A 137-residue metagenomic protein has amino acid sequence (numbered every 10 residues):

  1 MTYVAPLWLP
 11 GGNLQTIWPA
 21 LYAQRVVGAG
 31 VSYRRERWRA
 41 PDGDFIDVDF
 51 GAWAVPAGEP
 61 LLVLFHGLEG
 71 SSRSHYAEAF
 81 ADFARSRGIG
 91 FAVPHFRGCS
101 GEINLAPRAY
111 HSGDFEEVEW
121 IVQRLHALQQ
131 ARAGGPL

Functional and structural regions predicted by a protein language model:
M1-V26: N-terminal presequences and immediately downstream first alpha-helices
W18-A54: N-terminal cap/lid segment of alpha/beta-hydrolase-fold proteins
R37, G67, R108-A109: Residue-level preference for alpha-helix termini and adjacent loops
A40, D44, R73, Y110-V118: Phosphate/oxyanion-binding active-site loops and adjacent basic polyanion-contact surfaces
G43-F45, I89, P136: Coil-to-beta-strand transition motifs
W53-L105, W120, R124: Short, surface-exposed "cap/lid" segments of acyl-processing enzymes
C99-L137: Catalytic nucleophile-loop/oxyanion-hole region of alpha/beta-hydrolase and closely related hydrolase-like folds
